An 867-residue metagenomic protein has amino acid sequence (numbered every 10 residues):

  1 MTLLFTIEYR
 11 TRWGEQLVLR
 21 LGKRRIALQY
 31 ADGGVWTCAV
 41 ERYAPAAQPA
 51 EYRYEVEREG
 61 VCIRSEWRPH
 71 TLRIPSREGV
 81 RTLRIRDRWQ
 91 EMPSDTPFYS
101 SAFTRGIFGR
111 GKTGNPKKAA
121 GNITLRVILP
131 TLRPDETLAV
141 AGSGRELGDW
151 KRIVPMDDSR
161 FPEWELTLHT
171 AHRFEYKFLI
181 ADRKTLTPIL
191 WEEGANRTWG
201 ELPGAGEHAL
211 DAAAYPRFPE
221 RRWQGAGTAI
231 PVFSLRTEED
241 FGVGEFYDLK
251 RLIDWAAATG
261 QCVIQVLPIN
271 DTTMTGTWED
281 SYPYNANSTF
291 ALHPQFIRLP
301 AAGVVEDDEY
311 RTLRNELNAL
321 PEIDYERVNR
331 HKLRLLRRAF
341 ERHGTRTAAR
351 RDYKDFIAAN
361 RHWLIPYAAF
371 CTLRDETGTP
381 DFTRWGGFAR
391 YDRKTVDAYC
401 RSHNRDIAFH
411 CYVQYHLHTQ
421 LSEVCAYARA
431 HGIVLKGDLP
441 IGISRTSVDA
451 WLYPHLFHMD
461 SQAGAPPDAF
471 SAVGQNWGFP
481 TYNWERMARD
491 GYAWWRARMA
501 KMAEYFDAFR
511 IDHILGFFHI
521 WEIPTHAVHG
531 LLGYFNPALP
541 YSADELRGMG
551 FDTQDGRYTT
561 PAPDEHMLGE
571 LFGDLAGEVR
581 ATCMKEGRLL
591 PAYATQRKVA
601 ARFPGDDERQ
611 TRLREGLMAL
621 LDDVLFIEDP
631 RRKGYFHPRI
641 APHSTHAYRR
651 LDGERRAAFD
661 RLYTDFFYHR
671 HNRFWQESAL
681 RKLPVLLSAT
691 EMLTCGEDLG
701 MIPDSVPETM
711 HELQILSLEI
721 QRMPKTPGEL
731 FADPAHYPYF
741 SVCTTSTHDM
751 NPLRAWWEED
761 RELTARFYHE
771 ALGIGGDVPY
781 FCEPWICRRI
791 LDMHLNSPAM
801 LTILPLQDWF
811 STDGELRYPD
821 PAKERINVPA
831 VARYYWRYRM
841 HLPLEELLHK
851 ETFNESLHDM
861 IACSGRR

Functional and structural regions predicted by a protein language model:
T2-P49, E57-R77, T124-R173, A181-P203 (+1 more regions): Aromatic-rich carbohydrate-binding modules that target alpha-glucans
G79-R84: C2-type phospholipid-binding modules
D87, S94-P97, S101: Intrinsically disordered, low-complexity polar regions and short flexible loop motifs
R88-Q90, Y215: Intrinsic disorder/low-complexity segments in short proteins, especially the signal peptide and propeptide regions
Y99-K117, N122-T124, G200-R867: Catalytic cores of glycan-processing enzymes that make or break glycosidic bonds
